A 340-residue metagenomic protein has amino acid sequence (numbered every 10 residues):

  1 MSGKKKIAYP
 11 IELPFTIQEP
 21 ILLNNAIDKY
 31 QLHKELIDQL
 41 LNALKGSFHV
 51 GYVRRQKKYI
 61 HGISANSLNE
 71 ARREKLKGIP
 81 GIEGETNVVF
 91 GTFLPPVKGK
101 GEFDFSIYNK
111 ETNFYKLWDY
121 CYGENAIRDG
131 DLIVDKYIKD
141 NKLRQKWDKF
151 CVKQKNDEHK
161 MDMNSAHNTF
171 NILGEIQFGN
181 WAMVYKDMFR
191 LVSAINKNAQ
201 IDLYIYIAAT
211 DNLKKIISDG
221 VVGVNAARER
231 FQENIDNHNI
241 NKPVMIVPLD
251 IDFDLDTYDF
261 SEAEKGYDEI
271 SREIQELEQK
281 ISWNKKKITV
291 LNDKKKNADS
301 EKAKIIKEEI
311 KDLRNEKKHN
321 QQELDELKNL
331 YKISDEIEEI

Functional and structural regions predicted by a protein language model:
M1-V97, D268, R272-I340: Nuclease-adjacent, charged terminal/linker segments that flank catalytic cores
L40, L68, R72, L76 (+5 more regions): Generic structural hydrophobic/aromatic packing signal, biased to beta-strands
K58-I60, K75-N168, N180-F189, N196: Active-site metal-binding core of divalent-cation-utilizing nuclease and nuclease-like domains
S64, G101, G223-V224: A diffuse structural propensity rather than consistent per-protein peaks
Y108-N141, L255-L291: Internal, charge-rich low-complexity segments
N156-M245: Conserved binding-pocket/active-site segment within a compact domain
T210-K286, H319, L330-I340: Domain-level recognition of nuclease-like catalytic cores that cleave nucleotide substrates
